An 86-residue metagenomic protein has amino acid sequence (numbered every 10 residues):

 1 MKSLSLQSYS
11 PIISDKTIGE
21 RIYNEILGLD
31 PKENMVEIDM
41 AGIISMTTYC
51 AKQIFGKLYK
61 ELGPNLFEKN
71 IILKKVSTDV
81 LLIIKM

Functional and structural regions predicted by a protein language model:
M1-P11: N-terminal presequence-like segments and adjacent domain-start helices
S10-M35, M40-M86: Amphipathic alpha-helical interaction surfaces in cytosolic regulatory modules
